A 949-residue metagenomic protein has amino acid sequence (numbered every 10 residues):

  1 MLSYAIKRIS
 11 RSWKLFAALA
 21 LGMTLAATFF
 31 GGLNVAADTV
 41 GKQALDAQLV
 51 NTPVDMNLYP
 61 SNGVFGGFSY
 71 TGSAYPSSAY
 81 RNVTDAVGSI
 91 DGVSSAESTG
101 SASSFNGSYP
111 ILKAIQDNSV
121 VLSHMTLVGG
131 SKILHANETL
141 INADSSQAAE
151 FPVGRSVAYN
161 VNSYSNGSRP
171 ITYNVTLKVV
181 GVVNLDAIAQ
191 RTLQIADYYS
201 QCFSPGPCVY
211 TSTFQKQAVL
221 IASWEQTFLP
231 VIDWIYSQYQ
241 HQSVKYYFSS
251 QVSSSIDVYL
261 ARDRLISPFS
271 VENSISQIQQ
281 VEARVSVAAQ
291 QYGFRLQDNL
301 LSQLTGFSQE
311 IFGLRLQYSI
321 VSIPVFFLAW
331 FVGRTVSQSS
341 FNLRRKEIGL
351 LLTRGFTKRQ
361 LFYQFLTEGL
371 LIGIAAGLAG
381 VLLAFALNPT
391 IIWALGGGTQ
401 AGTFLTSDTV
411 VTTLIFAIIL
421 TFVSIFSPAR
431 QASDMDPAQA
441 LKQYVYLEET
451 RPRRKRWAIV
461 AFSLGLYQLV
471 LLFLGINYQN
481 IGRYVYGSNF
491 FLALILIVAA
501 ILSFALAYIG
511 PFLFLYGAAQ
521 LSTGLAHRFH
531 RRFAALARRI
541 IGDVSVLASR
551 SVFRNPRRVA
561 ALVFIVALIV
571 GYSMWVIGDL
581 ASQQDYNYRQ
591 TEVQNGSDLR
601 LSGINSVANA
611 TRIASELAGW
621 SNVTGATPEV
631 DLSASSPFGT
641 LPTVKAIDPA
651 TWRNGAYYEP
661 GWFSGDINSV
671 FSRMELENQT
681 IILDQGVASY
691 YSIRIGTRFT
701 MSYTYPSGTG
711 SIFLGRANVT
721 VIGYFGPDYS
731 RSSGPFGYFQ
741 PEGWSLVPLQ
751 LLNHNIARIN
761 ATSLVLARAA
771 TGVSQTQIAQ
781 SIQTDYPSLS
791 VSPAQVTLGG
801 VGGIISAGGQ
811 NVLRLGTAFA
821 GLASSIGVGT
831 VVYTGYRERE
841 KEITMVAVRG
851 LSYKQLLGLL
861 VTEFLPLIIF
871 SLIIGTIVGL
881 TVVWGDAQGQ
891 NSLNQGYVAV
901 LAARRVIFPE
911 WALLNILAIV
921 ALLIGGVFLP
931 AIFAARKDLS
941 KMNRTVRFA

Functional and structural regions predicted by a protein language model:
M1-S10, V544-F553, N943: A short amphipathic helical element positioned immediately N-terminal to and/or at the very start of a transmembrane
L2-A329, Y484-I497, D579, Y586-R600 (+1 more regions): Membrane transport/envelope proteins' first extracytoplasmic loop
S10-D38, E310-G349, L370-L383, I419-V423 (+7 more regions): Hydrophobic alpha-helical transmembrane segments of multi-pass inner-membrane transport and secretion
K14-L19, G32, Y236-H241, I275-Q280 (+7 more regions): Alpha-helical transmembrane segments, especially those used as permease/efflux helices and single-pass anchors
R334-S337, K346, L370-A401, D408-D434 (+6 more regions): Small-residue-rich transmembrane alpha-helices
D434-T450, I932-A949: Short cytosolic juxtamembrane segments of multi-pass membrane proteins
F512, G517-R673, E677, Q685 (+1 more regions): Juxtamembrane segments of multi-pass membrane proteins
